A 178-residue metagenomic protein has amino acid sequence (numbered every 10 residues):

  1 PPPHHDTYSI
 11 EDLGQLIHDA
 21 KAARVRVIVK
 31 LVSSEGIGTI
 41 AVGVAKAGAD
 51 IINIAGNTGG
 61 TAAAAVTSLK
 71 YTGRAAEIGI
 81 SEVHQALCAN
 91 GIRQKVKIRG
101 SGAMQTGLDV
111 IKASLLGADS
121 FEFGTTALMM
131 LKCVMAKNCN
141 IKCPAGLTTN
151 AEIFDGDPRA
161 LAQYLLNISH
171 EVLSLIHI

Functional and structural regions predicted by a protein language model:
H4-G156: Glycine-rich phosphate/ribose-binding loops and adjacent secondary-structure elements that form binding surfaces
F154-E171: Anionic ligand-binding catalytic core segments
I176-I178: Conserved small/polar residues in nucleotide/adenosyl-binding loops
